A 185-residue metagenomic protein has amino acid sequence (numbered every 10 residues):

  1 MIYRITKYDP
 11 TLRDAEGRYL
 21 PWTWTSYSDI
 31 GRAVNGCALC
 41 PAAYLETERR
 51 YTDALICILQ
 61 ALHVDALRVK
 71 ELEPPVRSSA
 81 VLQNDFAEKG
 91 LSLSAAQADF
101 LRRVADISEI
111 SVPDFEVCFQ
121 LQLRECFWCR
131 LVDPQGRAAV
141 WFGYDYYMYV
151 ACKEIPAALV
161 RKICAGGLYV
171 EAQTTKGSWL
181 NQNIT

Functional and structural regions predicted by a protein language model:
M1-Y147, A151-T185: Structured alpha/beta or helical-core interaction and ligand-binding surfaces enriched in interleaved
